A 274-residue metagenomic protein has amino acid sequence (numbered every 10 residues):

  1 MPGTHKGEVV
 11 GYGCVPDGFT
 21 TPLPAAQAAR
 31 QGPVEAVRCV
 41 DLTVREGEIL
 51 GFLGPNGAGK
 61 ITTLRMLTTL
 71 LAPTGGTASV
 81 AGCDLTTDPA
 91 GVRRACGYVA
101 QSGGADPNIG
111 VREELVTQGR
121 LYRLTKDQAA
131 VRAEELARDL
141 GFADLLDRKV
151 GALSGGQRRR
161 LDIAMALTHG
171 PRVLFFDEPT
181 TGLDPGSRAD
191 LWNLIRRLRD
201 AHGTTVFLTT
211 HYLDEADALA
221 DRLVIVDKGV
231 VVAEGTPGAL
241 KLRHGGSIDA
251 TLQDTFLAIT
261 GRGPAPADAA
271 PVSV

Functional and structural regions predicted by a protein language model:
G7, V116, R120, D127-L145: Conserved ABC ATPase "signature" region
K149-L153: Conserved ABC ATPase signature
G170: Conserved catalytic motifs of ABC-family nucleotide-binding domains
L174-D177: Catalytic Walker B motif of ABC-type/P-loop ATPase nucleotide-binding domains
A189-H202: Helical segment within the ABC ATPase nucleotide-binding domain
E234-G235: ABC ATPase "signature
